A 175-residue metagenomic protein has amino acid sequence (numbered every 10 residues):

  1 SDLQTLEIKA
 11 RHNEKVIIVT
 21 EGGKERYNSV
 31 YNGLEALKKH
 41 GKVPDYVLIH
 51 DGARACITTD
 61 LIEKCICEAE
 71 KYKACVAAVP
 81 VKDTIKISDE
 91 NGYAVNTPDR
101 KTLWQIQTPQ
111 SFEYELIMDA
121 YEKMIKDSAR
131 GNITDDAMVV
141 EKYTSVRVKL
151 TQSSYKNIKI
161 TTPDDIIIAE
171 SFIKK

Functional and structural regions predicted by a protein language model:
S1-I18: Acidic donor-binding segment of Leloir-type glycosyltransferases
L3, Y27-V30, I49, I62 (+4 more regions): A general structural signal for well-ordered alpha-helical segments in protein cores
I8-N13, N96, V140-E141: Short, conserved catalytic or adaptor-binding loops enriched in Gly and charged residues
N13-V16, K71, N91, S145-R147: A generic structural signal for alpha->beta connector loops
V16, E25-S88, Q107: Conserved beta-loop-beta/alpha segment of the NTase-like Rossmann-fold superfamily that binds/positions NTPs
V19, A74, V148-L150: Conserved beta-strand scaffold positions in the cores of enzyme catalytic domains, especially in NTP/NDP-utilizing
I87-F112: Short, flexible, basic/aromatic active-site loop/helix in glycosyltransferases
W104-K175: Conserved alpha/beta core of the MobA/IspD/sugar-nucleotide pyrophosphorylase nucleotidyltransferase superfamily
